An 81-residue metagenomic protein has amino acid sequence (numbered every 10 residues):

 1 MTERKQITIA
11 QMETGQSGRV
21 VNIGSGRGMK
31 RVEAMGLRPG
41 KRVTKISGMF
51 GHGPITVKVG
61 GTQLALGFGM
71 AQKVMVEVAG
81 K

Functional and structural regions predicted by a protein language model:
M1-K81: Compact, glycine-rich, soluble single-domain proteins
